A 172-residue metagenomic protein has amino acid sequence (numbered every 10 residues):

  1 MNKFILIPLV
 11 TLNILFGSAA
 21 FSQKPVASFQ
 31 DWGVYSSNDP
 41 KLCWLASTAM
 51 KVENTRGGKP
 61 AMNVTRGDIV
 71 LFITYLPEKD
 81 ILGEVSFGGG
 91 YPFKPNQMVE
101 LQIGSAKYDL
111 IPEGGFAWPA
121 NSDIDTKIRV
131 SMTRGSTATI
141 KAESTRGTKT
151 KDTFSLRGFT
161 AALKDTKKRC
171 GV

Functional and structural regions predicted by a protein language model:
M1-F4: Positively charged n-region of N-terminal signal peptides that target proteins for export
I7-F16: Bacterial N-terminal signal peptides
F21-V172: A generic "folded-domain core" signal
